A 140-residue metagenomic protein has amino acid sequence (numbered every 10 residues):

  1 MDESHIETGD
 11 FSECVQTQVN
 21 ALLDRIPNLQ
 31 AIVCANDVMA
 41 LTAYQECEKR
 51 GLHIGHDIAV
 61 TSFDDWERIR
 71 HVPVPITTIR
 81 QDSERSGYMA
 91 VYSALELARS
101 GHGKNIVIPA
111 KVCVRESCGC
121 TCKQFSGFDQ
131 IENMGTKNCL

Functional and structural regions predicted by a protein language model:
M1-L140: Bacterial carbohydrate/catabolite-sensing allosteric modules
